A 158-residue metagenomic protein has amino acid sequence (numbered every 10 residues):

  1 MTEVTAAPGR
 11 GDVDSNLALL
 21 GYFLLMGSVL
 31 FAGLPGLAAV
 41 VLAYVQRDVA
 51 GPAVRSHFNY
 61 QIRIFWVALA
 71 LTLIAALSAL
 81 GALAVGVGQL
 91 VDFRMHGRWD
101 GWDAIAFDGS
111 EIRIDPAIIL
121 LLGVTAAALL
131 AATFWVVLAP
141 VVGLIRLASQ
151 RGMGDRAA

Functional and structural regions predicted by a protein language model:
T2-S28, V41-F65, S110-I114, P140-A158: Membrane-interface extramembranous regions at the lipid-water interface
T5-D12, W99-F107, A127: Intrinsic low-complexity, intrinsically disordered segments enriched in polar/basic residues
N16-L37, R63-D92, A117-P140: Hydrophobic alpha-helical transmembrane segments in multi-pass membrane proteins
V45-V49, L77, G81-G97, L147-R151: Membrane-interface elements of multi-pass transporters and channels
L90-P116: Membrane-interfacial helical/loop segments at transmembrane boundaries in membrane proteins
